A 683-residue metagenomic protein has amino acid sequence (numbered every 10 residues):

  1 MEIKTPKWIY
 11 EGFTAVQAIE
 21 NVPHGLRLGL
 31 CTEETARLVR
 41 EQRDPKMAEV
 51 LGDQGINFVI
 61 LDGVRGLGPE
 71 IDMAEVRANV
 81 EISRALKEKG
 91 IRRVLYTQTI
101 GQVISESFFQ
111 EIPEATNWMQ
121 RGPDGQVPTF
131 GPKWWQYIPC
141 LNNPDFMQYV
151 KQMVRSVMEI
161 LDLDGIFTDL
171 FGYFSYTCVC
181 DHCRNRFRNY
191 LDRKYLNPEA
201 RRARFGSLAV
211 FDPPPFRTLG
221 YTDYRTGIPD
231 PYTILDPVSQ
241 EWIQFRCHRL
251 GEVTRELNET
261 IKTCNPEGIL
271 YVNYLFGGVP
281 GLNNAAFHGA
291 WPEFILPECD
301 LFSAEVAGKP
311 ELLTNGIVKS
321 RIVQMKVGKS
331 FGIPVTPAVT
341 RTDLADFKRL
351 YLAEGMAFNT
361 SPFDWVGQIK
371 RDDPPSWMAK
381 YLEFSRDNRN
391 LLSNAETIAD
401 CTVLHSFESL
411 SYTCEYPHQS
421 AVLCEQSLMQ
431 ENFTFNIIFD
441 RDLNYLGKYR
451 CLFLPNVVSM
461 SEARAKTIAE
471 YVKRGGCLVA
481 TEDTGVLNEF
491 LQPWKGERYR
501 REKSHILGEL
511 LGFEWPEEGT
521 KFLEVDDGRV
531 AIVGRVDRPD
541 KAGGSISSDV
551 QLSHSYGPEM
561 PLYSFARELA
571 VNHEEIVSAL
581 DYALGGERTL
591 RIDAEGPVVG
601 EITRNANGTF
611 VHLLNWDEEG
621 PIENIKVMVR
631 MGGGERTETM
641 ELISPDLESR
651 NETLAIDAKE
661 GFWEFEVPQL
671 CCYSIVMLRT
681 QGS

Functional and structural regions predicted by a protein language model:
P6-Y10, F58, R92-V94, D164-F167 (+4 more regions): Structural preference for beta-strand elements that scaffold enzyme active sites
T14, I19-V39, D62-V76, P132-K151 (+7 more regions): The substrate-binding groove and active-site-proximal loops of carbohydrate-active enzymes, especially glycoside
T32-G52, F146-V157, N283-I295, R321 (+2 more regions): Short, acidic/polar
T35-E49, D72-E81, V150, R249-L257 (+5 more regions): Well-ordered, non-membrane alpha-helical segments in soluble/globular domains
A36-L67, I160-L163, D300-F302, L352-E354 (+3 more regions): Catalytic domains of carbohydrate-active enzymes, especially glycoside hydrolases
K46-L163, G172-L191: Acidic/aromatic-lined carbohydrate-recognition and catalytic surfaces of CAZymes acting on diverse glycans
D124-V318: Polysaccharide-binding and catalytic clefts of secreted carbohydrate-active enzymes
L235, G251-G281, I295-S683: Carbohydrate-binding surfaces of carbohydrate-active enzymes
